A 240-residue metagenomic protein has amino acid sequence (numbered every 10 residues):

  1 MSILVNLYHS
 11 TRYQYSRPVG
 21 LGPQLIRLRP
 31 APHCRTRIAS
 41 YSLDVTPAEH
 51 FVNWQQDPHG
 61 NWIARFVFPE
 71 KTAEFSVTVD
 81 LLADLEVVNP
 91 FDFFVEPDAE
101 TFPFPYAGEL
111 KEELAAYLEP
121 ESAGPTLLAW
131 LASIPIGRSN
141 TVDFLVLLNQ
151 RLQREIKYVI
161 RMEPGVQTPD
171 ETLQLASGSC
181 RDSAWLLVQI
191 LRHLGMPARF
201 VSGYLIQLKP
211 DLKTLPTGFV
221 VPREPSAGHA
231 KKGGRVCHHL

Functional and structural regions predicted by a protein language model:
M1-A132, R138: Linear, non-domain "peripheral" regions
R29, P97, V166-D170, K209: Residue-level signal for alpha-helical context at structural boundaries
F68-T72, A83, N140-D143, I206-T214: Short, highly charged low-complexity linear segments
V87-P90, I160, L191, G195-A198: Long, hydrophobic, amphipathic alpha-helical segments used as structural scaffolds
E100-G178, L186, H193-L194: Secondary-structure boundary elements
Q150, D182-L240: Hydrophobic/aromatic-rich core segments of domains that either
